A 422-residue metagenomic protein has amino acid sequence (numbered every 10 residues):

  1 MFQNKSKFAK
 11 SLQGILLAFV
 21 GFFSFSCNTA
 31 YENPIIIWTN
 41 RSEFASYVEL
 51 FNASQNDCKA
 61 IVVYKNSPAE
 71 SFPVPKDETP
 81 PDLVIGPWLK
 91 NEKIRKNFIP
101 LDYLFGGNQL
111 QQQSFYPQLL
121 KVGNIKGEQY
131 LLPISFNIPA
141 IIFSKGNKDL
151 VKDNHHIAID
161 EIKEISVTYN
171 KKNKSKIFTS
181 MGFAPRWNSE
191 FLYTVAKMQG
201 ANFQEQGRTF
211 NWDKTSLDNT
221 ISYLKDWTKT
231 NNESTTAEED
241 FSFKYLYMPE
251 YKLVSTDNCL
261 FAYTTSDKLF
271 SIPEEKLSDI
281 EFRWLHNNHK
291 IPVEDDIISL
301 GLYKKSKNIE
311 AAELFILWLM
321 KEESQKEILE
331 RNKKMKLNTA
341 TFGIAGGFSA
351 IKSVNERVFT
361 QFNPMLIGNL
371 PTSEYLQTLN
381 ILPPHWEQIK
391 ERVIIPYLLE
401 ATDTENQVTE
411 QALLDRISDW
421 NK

Functional and structural regions predicted by a protein language model:
M1-G14, F19-K90, E327, T404-K422: Conserved N-terminal structural module of periplasmic/extracytoplasmic solute-binding proteins
P87-A140, E281-R283: Hinge/lid segment of periplasmic solute-binding proteins
L89-R95, Y263-S278: A ligand-binding cleft/hinge motif common to bilobed small-molecule-binding domains
L104-S114, F178-P185, A201-S222, W284-V293: Short, solvent-exposed loop/beta-turn-alpha elements that line the ligand-binding surface or hinge of extracytoplasmic
Y130-I134, P139, E161-S216: Extracytoplasmic/periplasmic solute-binding protein
G207-Y245: Glycine-centered hinge/linker elements that transmit conformational signals in sensory and ligand-binding systems
P273-F342: Extracytoplasmic/periplasmic substrate-recognition and gating elements
A345-K422: C-terminal capping/gating helix-and-loop segments adjacent to ligand/active sites or protein-protein/ligand interfaces
